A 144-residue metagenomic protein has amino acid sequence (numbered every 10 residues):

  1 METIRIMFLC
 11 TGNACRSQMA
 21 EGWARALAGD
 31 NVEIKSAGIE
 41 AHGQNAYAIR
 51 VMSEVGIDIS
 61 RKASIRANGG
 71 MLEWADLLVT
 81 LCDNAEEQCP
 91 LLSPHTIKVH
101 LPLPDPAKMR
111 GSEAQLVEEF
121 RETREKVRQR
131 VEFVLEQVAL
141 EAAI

Functional and structural regions predicted by a protein language model:
M1-G69: Conserved active-site segments centered on acidic
C10, C15, C82-P90: Functionally engaged cysteine thiol sites
N13, M52, L78-V79, V127: Conserved small-residue
L72-W74: Alpha-helix C-terminal capping/helix-to-coil transition sites in glycosyltransferase folds
T80-L81, H100: Redox-cofactor binding/interface segments in oxidoreductases and associated redox assembly factors
E86-I144: Phosphate-binding/catalytic loops
